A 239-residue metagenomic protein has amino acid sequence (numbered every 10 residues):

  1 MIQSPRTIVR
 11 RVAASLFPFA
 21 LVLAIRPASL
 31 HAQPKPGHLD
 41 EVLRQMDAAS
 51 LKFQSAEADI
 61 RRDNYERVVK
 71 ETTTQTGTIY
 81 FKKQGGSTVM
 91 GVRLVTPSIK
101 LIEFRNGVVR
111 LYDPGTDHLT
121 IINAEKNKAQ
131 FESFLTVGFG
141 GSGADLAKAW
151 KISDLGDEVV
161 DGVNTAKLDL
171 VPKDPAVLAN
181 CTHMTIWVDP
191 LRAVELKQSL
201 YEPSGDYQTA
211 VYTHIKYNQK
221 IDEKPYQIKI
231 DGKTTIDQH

Functional and structural regions predicted by a protein language model:
I2-F17: Bacterial N-terminal signal peptides that target proteins for export
S15-R26: Bacterial N-terminal signal peptides
R26-A32: Sec/Tat signal peptide C-region and signal peptidase I cleavage site
P34, T120-I122, L135-F139, K151-Q238: Gly/Pro-enriched, hydrophobic low-complexity segments that function as extracytoplasmic propeptides/linkers
G37-L111: N-terminal mature ectodomain segment of secretory-pathway/periplasmic proteins
V89, V108, H118, R192-V194: Structural motif
E103-N106, L111-H118, S142-L146: Mid-length scaffold segments of soluble, non-membrane domains
L111-F139: Acidic/charged, solvent-exposed loop-and-adjacent secondary-structure segments enriched in E/D, K/R, S/T, and G/P
